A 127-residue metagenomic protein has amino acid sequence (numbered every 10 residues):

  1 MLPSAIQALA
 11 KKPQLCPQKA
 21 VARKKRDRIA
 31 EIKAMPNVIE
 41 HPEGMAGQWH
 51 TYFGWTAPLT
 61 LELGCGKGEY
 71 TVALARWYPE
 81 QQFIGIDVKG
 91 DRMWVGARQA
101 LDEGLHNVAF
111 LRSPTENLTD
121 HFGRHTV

Functional and structural regions predicted by a protein language model:
L2-L61, E69-R76: S-adenosyl-L-methionine
L63, I86: Conserved beta-strand/loop positions that form the S-adenosyl-L-methionine
G66: Conserved glycine-rich SAM-binding loop
Q81-I84: Short beta-strand element of Class I
K89: Conserved SAM/SAH-binding beta-strand->alpha-helix loop
R92: Conserved short alpha-helix immediately C-terminal to the canonical SAM/SAH-binding motif I of Rossmann-like
G96: Conserved SAM-binding loop
A100-R124: S-adenosyl-L-methionine
